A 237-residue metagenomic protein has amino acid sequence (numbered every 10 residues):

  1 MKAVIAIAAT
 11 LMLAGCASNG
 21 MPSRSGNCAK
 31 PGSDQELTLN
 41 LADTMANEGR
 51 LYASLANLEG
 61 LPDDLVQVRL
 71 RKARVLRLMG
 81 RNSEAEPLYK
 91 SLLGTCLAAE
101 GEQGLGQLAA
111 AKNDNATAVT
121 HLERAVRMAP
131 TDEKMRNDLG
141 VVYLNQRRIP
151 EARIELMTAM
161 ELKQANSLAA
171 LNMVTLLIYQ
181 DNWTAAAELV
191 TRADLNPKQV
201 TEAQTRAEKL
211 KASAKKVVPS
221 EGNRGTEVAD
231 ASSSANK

Functional and structural regions predicted by a protein language model:
A14-Q35: Bacterial Sec signal peptide processing site at the extreme N-terminus
G20-G26, M173-K237: Terminal, low-structured helical/coil segments at or just beyond the last alpha-helical repeat
G32, D63, C96-L97, P130 (+2 more regions): Short coil turns that delineate tetratricopeptide repeat
Q35, V66-Q67, A98-E100, E133-K134 (+2 more regions): Helix-start (N-cap) detector for alpha-helical repeat units in TPR-like alpha-solenoids, especially tetratricopeptide
R71, G104-L105, D138, N172 (+1 more regions): Canonical tetratricopeptide repeat
